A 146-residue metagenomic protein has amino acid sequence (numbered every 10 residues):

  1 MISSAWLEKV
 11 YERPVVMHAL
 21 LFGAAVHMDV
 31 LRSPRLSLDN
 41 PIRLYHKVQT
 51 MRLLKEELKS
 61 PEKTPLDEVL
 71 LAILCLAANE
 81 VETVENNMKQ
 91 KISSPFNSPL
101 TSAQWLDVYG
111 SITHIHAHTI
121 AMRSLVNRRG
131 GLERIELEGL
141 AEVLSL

Functional and structural regions predicted by a protein language model:
M1, V108-L146: Central/C-terminal regulatory/activation regions of fungal transcription factors
M1-T64, E82-S93, N97-L100, H114-R123: Amphipathic alpha-helical dimerization/protein-protein interaction segment
A24, L76, V126: Residues that form ligand- and interface-recognition hot spots within folded domains
E62-D67, E136: Short helix-terminating capping/connector loops at secondary-structure junctions
D67-E82, G139, V143-L144: Internal, conserved structured core segments that host functional sites
S98-G110: C-terminal, helix-dominated tail/subdomain
